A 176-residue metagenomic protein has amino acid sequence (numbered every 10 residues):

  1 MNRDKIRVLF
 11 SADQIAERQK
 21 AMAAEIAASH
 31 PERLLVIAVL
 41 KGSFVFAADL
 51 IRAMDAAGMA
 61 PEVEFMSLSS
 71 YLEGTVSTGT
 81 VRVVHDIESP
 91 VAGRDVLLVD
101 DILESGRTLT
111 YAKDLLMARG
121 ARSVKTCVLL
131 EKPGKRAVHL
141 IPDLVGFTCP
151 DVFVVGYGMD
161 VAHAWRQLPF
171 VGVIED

Functional and structural regions predicted by a protein language model:
M1-D176: PRPP-associated nucleotide enzymes
